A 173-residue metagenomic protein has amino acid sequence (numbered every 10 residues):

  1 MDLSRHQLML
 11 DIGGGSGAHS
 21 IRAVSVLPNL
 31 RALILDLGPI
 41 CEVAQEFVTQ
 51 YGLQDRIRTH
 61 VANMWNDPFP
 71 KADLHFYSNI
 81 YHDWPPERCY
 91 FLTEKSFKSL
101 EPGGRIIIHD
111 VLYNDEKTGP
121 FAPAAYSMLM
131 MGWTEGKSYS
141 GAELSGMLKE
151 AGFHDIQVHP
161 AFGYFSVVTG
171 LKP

Functional and structural regions predicted by a protein language model:
L3-P173: Alpha-helical subdomain
